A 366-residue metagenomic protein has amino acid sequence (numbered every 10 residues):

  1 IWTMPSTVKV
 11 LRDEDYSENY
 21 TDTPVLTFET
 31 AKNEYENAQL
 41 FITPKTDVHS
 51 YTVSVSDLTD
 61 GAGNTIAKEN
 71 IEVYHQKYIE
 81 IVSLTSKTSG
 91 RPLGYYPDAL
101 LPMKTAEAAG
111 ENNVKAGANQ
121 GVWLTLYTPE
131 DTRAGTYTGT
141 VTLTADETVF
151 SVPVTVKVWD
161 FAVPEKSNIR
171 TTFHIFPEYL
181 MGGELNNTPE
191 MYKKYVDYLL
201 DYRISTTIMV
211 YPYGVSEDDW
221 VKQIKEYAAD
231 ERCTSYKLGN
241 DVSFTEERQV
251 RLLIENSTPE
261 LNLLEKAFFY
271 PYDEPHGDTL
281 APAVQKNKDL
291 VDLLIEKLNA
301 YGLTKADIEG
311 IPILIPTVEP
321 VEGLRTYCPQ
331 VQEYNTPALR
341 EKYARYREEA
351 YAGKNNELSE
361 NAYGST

Functional and structural regions predicted by a protein language model:
I1-D22, K45-L124, T132-R133: Surface-exposed binding patches on compact interaction domains or structured appendages
F28-E34: Short, solvent-exposed loop/linker segments at the N-terminal edge of repeated beta-sheet extracellular domains
Q39-T43, T125-Y127: Short edge beta-strand/loop segments characteristic of extracellular beta-sandwich folds
L40, V141, F269: Conserved, mostly hydrophobic/aromatic
E130-T138: Short glycine/proline/serine/threonine-rich loop/turn segments at secondary-structure transition edges
V149-F244, V250-F268, D273: An acidic-aromatic substrate-binding cleft motif
K266-L280, N287-V331, E357-G364: Aromatic-lined carbohydrate-recognition surfaces of secreted/lumenal glycan-active proteins
T326-T366: Catalytic-core region of carbohydrate-active enzymes that cleave or remodel glycosidic bonds
